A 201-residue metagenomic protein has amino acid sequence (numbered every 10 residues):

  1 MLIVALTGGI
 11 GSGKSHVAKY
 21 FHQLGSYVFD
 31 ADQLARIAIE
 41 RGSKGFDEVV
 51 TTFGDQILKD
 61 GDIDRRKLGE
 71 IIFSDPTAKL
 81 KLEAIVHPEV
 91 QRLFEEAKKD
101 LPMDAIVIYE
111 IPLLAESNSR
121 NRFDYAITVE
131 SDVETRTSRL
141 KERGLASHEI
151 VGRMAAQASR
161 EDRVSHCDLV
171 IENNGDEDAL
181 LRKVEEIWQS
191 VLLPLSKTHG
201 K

Functional and structural regions predicted by a protein language model:
L6: Hydrophobic anchor at the beta1->P-loop junction of P-loop NTPases
G9, F21: P-loop (Walker A) phosphate-binding loop of NTP-binding proteins
S12: ATP-binding Walker
S15: Walker A/P-loop
Q33-A105: ATP-dependent small-molecule kinase phosphotransfer cores that center on conserved nucleotide phosphate-binding segments
L93, R120-R122, K141-L192, G200: Small-molecule kinase domains that catalyze NTP-dependent phosphoryl transfer to phosphate-bearing small molecules
L93-L101, I106-E142: ATP-dependent NMP and nucleoside kinases share a basic, alpha-helical "lid"
